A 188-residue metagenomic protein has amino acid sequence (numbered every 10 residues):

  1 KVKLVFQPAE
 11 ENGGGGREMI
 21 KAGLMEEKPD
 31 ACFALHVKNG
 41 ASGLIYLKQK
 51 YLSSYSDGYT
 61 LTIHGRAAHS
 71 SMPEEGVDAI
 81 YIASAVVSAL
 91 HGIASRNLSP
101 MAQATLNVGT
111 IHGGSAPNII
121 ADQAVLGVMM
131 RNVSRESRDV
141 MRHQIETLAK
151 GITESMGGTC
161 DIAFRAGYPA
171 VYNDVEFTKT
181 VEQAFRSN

Functional and structural regions predicted by a protein language model:
K1-A121: Histidine/acidic-residue-rich, glycine-tolerant segments that coordinate divalent metal ions
S84-N188: Metal-dependent amide/peptide-bond hydrolase catalytic core, centered on the "pita-bread" metallohydrolase fold
